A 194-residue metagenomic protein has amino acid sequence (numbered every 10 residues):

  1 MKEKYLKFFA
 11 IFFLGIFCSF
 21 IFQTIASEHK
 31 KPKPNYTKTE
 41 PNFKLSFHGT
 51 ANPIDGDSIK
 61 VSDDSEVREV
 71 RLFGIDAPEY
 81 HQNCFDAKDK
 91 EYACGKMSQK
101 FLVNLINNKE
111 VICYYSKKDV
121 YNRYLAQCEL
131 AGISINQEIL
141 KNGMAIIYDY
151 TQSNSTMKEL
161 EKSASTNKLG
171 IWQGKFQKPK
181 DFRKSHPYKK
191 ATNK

Functional and structural regions predicted by a protein language model:
K2-K194: Small beta-barrel nucleic-acid-binding modules, primarily SNase/OB-fold domains and secondarily Tudor-like barrels
